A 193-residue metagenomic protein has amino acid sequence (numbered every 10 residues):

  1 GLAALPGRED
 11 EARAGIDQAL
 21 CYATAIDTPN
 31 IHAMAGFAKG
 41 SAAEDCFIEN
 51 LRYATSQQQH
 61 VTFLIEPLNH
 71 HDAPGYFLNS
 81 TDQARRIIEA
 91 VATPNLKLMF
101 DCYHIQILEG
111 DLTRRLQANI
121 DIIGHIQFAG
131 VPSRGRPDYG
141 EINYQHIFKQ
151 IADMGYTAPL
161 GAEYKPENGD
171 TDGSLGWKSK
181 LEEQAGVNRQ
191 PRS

Functional and structural regions predicted by a protein language model:
G1-K97, I107, N188-S193: Active-site acidic/histidine proton-transfer and metal-coordination neighborhood in alpha/beta enzyme cores
Q18, D27, T62, L78-F100 (+1 more regions): Histidine-acidic metal/acid-base catalytic patches
